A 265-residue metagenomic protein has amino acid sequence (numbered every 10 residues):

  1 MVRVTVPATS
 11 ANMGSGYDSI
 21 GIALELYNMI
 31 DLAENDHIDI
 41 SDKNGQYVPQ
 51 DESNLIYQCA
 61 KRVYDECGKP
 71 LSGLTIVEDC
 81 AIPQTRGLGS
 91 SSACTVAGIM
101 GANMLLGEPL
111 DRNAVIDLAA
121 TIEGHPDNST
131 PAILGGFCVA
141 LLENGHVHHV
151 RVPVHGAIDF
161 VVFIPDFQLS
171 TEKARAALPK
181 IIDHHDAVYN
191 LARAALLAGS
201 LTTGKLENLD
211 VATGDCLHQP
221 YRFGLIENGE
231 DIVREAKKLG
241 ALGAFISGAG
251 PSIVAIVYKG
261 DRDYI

Functional and structural regions predicted by a protein language model:
M1-R86, M100, M104, E108-L110: ATP-binding N-lobe of GHMP and related small-molecule kinases
D18-G21, A120-T130, V147-P153, A198 (+1 more regions): A generic local secondary-structure boundary/capping motif
L26, D36, G136, I164-L169 (+2 more regions): Glycine-rich beta-alpha junction loops
E34, P165, A255-K259: Short beta-strand-to-loop capping motifs
P70-H148: Gly/Ser-rich oxyanion-binding loop with an adjacent helix/lid that shapes the negatively charged ligand pocket
I164-G224: Active-site rim beta-loop-alpha module in soluble metabolic enzymes
L201-I265: Glycine-rich, charge-dense phosphate/pyrophosphate-binding loop(s) and the adjacent flexible "lid"/catalytic subdomain
